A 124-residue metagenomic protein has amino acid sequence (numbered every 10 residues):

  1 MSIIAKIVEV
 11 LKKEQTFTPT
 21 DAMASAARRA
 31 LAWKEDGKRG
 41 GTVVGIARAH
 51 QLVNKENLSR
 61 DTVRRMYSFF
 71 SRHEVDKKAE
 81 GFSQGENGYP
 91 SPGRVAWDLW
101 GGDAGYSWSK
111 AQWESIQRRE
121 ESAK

Functional and structural regions predicted by a protein language model:
S2-K124: Extended terminal accessory/targeting regions
